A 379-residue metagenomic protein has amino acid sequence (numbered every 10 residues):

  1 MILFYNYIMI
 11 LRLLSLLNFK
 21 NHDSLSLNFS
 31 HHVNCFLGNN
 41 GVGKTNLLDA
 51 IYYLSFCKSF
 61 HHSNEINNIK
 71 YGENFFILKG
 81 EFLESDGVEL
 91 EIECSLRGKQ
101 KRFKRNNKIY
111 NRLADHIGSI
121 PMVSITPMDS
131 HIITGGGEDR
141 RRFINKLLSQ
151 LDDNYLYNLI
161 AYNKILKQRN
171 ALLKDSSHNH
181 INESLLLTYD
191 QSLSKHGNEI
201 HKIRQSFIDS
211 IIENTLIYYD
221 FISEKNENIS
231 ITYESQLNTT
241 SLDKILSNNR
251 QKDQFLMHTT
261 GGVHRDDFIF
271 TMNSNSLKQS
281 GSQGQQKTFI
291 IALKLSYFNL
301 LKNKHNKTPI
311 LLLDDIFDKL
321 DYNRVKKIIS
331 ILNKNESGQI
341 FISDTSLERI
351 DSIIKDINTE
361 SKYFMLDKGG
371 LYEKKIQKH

Functional and structural regions predicted by a protein language model:
I2-N39, H180-L312, K319-Q339, E348-N358 (+1 more regions): Conserved NTPase motor "head" modules and their coupling/switch loops across ABC/AAA+ ATPases, GTPases, and GHKL ATPases
L3-I8, F19, D23-K104, S176-S177 (+1 more regions): Conserved P-loop NTP-binding catalytic core
L14, F76-F82, Q100-N106, D267-S274 (+1 more regions): Short polybasic amphipathic segments
T45, R102, M122, I310-L311: Hydrophobic "anchor" residues on beta-strands that sit immediately upstream of conserved functional sites
F56-I133, G137-D139, L148-L151, Y155 (+2 more regions): Nucleotide-state sensing region of NTPase/ATPase domains
Y110-M122, T126-Q191, K195, G369 (+1 more regions): A conserved P-loop NTPase coupling/switch region
M122-S124, I340, Y363-M365: Conserved beta-strand scaffold positions in the cores of enzyme catalytic domains, especially in NTP/NDP-utilizing
D344-S346: Conserved H-loop
